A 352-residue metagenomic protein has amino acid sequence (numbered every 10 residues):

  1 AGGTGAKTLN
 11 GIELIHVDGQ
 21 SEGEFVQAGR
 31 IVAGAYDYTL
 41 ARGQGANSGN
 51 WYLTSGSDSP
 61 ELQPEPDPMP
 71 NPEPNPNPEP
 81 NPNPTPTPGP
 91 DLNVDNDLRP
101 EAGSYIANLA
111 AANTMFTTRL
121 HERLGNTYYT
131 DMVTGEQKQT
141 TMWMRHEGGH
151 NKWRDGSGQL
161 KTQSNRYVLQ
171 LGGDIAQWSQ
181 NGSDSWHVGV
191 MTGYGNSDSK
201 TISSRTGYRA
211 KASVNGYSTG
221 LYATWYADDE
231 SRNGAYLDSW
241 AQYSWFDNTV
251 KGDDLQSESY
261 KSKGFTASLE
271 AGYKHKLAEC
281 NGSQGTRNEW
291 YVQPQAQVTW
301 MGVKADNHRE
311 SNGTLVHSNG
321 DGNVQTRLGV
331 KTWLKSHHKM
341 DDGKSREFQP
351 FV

Functional and structural regions predicted by a protein language model:
A1, G5-A6, H121-E122, K344-V352: Short, intrinsically disordered, charge-balanced linker/junction segments flanking boundaries in proteins
A1-I106: Extracellular/surface-exposed low-complexity segments
G3-E22, G158-Q177, V316-G322: Short secondary-structure subsegments characteristic of cysteine-rich extracellular domains
A6-H16, Q20, A271, Q284 (+3 more regions): Outer-membrane beta-barrel translocator/pore domains, especially the C-terminal barrels of Gram-negative outer-membrane
E13-I15, M142-M144, H187-Y194, L237-A241 (+2 more regions): Extended hydrophobic secondary-structure segments that form protein cores and membrane-embedded regions
Q20-E24, S231-G234, K261-K263, K276 (+4 more regions): Surface-exposed loop/turn motifs in large extracellular/passenger domains
E73-N75, E79-Q284: Outer membrane beta-barrel translocator domains of Type V secretion systems
G220, Q295, G302, S311 (+1 more regions): Outer membrane beta-barrel transmembrane domains
